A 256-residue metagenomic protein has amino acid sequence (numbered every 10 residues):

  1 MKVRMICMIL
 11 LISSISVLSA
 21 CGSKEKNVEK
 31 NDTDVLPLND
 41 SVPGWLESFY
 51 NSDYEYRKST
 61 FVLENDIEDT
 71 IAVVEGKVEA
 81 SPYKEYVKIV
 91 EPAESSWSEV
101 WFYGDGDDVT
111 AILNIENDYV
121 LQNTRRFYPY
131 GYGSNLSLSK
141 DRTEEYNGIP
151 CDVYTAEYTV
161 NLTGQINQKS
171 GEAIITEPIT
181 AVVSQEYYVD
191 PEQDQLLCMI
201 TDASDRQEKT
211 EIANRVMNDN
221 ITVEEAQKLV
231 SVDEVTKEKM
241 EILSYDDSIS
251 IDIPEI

Functional and structural regions predicted by a protein language model:
M1-C7: Bacterial N-terminal signal peptides that target proteins for export
K2, V17-A80, I249-I256: N-terminal leader/targeting segments and the immediate start of mature chains
I9-V17: Bacterial N-terminal signal peptides
N51-R57, S81-K88, N147-T155, G171-E172 (+1 more regions): Short, hydrophobic/aromatic-rich segments at coil-to-beta transitions
T60-N65, K88-A93, A111-E116, Y158 (+1 more regions): Beta-turn initiation residues at beta-strand->coil junctions
E68-Y132: An acidic-aromatic
V73-V78, V100-W101, S139-R142, V183-V189 (+1 more regions): Hydrophobic/aromatic beta-strand elements that line small-molecule binding cavities or substrate pockets in beta-rich
P150-I256: Gly/Pro-enriched, hydrophobic low-complexity segments that function as extracytoplasmic propeptides/linkers
